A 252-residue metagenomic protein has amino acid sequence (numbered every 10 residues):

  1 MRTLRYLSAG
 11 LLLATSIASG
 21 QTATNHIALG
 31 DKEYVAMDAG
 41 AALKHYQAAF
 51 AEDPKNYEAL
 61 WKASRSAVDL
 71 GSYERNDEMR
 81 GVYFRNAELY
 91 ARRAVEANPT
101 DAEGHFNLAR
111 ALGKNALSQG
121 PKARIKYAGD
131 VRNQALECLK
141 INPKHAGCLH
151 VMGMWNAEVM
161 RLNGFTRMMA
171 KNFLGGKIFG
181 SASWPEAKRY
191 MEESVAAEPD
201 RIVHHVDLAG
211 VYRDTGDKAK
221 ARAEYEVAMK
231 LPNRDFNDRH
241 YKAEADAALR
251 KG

Functional and structural regions predicted by a protein language model:
M1-S8: Bacterial N-terminal signal peptides that target proteins for export
S8-S16: Bacterial N-terminal signal peptides
A18-S72: N-terminal leader/linker segments that initiate helical-solenoid repeat arrays
A23-T24, L162-G175, S181, E198-I202 (+1 more regions): Terminal, low-structured helical/coil segments at or just beyond the last alpha-helical repeat
L29, A63, L70, L108 (+6 more regions): Structural register within alpha-helical repeat arrays
E33-H45, R65-T100, N107-K144, M154-S194 (+1 more regions): Short coil/linker segments at helix-helix boundaries
